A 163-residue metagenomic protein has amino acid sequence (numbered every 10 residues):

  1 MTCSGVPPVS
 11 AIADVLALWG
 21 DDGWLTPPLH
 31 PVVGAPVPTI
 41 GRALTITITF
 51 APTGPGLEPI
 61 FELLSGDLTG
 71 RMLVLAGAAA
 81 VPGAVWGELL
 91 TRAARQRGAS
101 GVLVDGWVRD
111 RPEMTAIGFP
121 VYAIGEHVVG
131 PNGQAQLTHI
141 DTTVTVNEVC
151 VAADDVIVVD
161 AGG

Functional and structural regions predicted by a protein language model:
M1-L63: Intrinsically disordered, low-complexity regions enriched in acidic/Ser/Thr/Pro/Gln residues
L16, A94, D155-I157: Buried hydrophobic positions in well-ordered alpha/beta secondary-structure cores of metabolic enzymes
A17-D22, A51, S100, E126 (+2 more regions): Generic secondary-structure signature for well-ordered alpha-helical cores
W24-P27, I48, V74-A76, V102-G106 (+2 more regions): General beta-strand structural signal in soluble alpha/beta enzymes
I40-R42, L68-R71, R97-S100, A116-F119 (+3 more regions): Short coil/turn connectors at secondary-structure junctions
L63-D105: Extracellular/luminal Protease-associated
T91-V129, G133: Ligand/cofactor pocket segment of small-molecule handling proteins
E126-G163: Acidic, glycine-rich flexible loop/linker segments
